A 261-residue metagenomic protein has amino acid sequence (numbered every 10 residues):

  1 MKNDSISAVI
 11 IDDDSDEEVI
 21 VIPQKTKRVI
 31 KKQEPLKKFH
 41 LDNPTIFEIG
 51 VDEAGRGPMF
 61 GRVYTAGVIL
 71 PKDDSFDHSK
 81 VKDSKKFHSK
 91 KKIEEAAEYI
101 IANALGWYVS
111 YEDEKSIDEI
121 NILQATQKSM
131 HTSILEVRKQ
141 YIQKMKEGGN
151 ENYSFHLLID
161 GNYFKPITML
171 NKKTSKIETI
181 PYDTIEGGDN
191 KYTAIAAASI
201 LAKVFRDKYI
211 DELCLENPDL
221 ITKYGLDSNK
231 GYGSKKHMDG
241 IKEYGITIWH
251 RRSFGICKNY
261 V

Functional and structural regions predicted by a protein language model:
K2-V261: RNase H-like, Mg2+-dependent phosphodiesterase core, and more generally RNA phosphate-backbone-engaging helix-loop
